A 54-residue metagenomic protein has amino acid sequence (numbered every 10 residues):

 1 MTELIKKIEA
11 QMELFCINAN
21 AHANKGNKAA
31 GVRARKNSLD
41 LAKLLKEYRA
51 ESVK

Functional and structural regions predicted by a protein language model:
L4-A10, C16-A21, A30, K36 (+1 more regions): Polytopic transmembrane helical bundles with strong interfacial aromatic enrichment
